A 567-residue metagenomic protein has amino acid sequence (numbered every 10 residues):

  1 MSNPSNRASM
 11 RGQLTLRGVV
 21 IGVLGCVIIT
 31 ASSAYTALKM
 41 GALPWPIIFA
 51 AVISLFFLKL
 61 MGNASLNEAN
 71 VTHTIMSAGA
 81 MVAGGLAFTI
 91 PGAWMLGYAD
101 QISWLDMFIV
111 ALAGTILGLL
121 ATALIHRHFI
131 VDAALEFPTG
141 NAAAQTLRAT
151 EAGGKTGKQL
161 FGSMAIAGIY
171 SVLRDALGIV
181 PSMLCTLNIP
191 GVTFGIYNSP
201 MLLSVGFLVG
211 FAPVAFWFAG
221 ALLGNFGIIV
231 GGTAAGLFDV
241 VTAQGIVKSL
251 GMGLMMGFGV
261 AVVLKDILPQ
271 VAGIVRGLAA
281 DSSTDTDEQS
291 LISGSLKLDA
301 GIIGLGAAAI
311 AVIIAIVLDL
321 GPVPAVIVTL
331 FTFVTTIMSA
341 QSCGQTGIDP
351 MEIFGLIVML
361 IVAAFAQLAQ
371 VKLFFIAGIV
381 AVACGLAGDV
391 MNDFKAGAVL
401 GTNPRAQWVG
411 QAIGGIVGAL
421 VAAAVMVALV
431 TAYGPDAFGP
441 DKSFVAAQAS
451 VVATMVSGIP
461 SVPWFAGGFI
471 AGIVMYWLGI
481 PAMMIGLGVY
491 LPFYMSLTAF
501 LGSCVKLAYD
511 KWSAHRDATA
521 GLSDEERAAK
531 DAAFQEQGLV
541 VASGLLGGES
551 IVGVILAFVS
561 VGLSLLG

Functional and structural regions predicted by a protein language model:
M1-G567: Alpha-helical multipass membrane-protein architecture
